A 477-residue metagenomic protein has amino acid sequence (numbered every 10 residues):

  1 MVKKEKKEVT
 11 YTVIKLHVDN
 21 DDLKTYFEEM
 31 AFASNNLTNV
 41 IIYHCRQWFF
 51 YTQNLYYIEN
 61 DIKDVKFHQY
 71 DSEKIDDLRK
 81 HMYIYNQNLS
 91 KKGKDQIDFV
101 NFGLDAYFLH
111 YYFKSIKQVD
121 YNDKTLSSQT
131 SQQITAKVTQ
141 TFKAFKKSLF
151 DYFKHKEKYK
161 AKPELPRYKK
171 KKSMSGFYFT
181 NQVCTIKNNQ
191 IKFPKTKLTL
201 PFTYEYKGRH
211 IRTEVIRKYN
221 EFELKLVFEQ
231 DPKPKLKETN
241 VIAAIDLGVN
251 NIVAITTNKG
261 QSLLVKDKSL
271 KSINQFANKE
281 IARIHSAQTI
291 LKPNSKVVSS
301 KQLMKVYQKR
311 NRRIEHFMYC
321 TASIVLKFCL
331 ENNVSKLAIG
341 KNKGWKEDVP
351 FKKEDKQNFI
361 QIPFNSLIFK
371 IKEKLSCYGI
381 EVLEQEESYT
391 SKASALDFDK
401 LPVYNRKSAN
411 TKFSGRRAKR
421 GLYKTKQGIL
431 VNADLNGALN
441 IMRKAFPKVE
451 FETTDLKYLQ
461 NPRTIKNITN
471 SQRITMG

Functional and structural regions predicted by a protein language model:
M1-S131: Gly/serine-rich nucleotide phosphate-binding loop at the start of the catalytic core of nucleotide/ADP-ribose-handling
K7-V18, L198-Y204, L263-K268: Generic detection of short hydrophobic beta-strand segments and adjacent strand-loop junctions
S34, M82, T135-F142, L303-V306 (+1 more regions): Short amphipathic alpha-helical coiled-coil/interface segments
I41, Q133-F145, A433-A445: Stable alpha-helical structural segments in soluble proteins, enriched in small hydrophobic residues
I42-F49, F142, K146-F153, Q230: Long, hydrophobic, amphipathic alpha-helical segments used as structural scaffolds
S72-K218, Q357, Q361: Acidic carboxylate diad motif detector
F222-G477: Positively charged, helix-rich recognition surfaces that bind polyanionic ligands
